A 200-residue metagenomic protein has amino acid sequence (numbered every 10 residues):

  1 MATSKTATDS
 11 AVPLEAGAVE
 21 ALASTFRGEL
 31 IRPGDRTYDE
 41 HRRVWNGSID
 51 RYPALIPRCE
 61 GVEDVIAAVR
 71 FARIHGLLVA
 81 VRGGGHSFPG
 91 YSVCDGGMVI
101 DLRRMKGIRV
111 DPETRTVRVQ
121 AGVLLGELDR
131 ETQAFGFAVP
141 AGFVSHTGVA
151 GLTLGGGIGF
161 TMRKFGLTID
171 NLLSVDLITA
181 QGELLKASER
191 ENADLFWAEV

Functional and structural regions predicted by a protein language model:
M1-I158, R163-K164, N171, L195-F196: N-terminal accessory segments
F165, L173-V200: C-terminal substrate-binding/cap subdomain adjacent to the FAD-binding core in PCMH-type and related FAD-linked
